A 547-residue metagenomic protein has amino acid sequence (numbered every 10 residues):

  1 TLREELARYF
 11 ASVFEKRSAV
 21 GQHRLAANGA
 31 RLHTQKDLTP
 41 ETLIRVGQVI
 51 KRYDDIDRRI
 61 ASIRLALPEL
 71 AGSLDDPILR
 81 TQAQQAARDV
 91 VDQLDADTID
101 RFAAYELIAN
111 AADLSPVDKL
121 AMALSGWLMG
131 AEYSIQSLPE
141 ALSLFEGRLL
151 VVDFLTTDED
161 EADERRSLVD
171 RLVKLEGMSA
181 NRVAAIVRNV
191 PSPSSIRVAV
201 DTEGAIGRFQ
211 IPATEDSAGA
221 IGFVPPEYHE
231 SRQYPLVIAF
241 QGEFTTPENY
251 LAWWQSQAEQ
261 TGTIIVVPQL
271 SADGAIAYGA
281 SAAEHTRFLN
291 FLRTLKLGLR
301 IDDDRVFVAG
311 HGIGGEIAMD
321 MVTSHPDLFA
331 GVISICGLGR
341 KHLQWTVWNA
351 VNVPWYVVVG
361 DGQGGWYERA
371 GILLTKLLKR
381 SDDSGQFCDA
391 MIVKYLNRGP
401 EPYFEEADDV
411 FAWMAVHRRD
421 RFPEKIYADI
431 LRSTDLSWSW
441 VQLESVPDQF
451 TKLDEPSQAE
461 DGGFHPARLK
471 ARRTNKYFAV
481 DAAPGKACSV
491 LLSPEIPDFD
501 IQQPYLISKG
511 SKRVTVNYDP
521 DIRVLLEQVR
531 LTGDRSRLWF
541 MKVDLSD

Functional and structural regions predicted by a protein language model:
E15, I44-Y234, D519-D534: A domain-start/cap signature at the N-terminus of enzymes
H23, A27-R31: Inward-facing hydrophobic residues that define packing positions of alpha-helical scaffold repeats
P226-R232, A277-G312, P326-L328: Gly/Ser-rich "nucleophile elbow"/oxyanion-hole loop immediately N-terminal to the catalytic nucleophile in hydrolases
Y228-Y278, K341: Short substrate-entry loop that stabilizes the transition state in hydrolases
D304-V351: Primarily recognizes the serine-hydrolase "nucleophile elbow" in alpha/beta-hydrolase and SGNH/GDSL folds
Y356-V359: Short beta-strand/loop motif that positions the catalytic acidic residue of the alpha/beta-hydrolase fold
G364, E368-I372, K376-F478, A483-G485 (+1 more regions): C-terminal catalytic histidine-bearing segment of alpha/beta-hydrolase fold enzymes
P484-Q503: Surface-exposed beta-strand/loop patches in extracellular or lumenal glycoproteins
